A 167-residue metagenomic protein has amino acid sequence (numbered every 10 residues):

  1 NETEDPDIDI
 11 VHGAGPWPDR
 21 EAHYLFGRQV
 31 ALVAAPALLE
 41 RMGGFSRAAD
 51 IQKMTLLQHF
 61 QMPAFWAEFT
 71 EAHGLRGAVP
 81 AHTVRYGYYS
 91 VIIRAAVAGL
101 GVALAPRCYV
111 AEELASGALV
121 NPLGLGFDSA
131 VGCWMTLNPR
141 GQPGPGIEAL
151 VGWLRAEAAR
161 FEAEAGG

Functional and structural regions predicted by a protein language model:
N1-L57, Q61-A64, E68-R85: Acidic, Gly/Pro-rich loop/turn segments at junctions of secondary structure
G13-G15, Q61, V91, G124-F127: Residues that form or immediately flank small-molecule/cofactor binding pockets and catalytic motifs
P16-W17, A64, S90, Y109 (+1 more regions): Short alpha-helical
W17-A22, F26, E113-L123: Ligand-binding "clamshell"
V33, L104, T136: Short hydrophobic/aromatic beta-strand micro-patches that form the beta-sheet surface supporting nucleotide- or nucleic
G77-N121, D128-S129: Hydrophobic hinge/microswitch elements
R107-S116, L125-G167: C-terminal effector-binding regulatory domain of bacterial HTH transcription factors
